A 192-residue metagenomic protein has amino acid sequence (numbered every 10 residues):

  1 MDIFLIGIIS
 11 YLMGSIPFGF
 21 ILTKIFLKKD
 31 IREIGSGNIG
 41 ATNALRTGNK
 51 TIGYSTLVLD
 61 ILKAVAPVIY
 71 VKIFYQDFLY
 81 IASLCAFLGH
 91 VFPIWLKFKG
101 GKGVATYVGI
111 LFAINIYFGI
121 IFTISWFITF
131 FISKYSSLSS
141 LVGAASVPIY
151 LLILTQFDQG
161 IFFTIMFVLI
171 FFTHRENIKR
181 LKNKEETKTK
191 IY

Functional and structural regions predicted by a protein language model:
M1-G7, V65-I81, F112-F118, L151-F163: Helix-coil boundary and interhelical linker segments in multi-pass alpha-helical membrane proteins
D2-F26: N-terminal signal-anchor transmembrane alpha helix
G7-Y11, L79-F87, F122-F127, S140-A144 (+1 more regions): Hydrophobic core segments of alpha-helical transmembrane domains in multi-pass membrane proteins
L12-F20, S83-I94, I170-I178: Transmembrane alpha-helical segments that form the membrane-embedded catalytic/substrate-channel core of multi-pass
F20-G53, R175-Y192: Cytosolic, membrane-interface loops and tails of multi-pass inner-membrane proteins
K29-N38, L96-T106, Y135-G143: Short, non-helical or kinked segments that cap or interrupt transmembrane helices
L45-G48, V71-Y75, G89, V104-S133 (+1 more regions): Interfacial segments of multi-pass membrane proteins
R46-V71, A82, L96: Multi-pass membrane catalytic core of lipid/isoprenoid biosynthesis enzymes
